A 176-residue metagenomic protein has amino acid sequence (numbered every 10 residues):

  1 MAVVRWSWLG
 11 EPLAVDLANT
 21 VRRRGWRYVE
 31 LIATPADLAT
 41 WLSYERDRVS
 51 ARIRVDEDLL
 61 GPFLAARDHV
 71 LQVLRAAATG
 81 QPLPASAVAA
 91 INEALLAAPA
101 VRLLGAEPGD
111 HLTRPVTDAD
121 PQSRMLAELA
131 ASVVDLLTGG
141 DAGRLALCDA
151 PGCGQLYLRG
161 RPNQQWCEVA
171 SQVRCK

Functional and structural regions predicted by a protein language model:
M1-L147, P151-L158: Short helix-coil boundary/hinge micro-motifs
P162-K176: Cysteine-rich micro-motifs
